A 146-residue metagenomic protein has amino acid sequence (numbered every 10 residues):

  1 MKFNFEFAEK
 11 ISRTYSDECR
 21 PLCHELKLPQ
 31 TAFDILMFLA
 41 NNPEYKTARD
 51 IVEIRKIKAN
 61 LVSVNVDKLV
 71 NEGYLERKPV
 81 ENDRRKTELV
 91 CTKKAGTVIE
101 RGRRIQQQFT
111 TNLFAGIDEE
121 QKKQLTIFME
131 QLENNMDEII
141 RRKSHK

Functional and structural regions predicted by a protein language model:
M1-L26, E72: N-terminal leader segment of winged-helix/HTH proteins
A8-S12, S16, R55, I99 (+2 more regions): Amphipathic, non-transmembrane alpha-helical scaffold segments
S12, M37-P43, R103, E130: Short, locally clustered residues in the helix-turn-helix/winged-helix DNA-binding domain
D17-L61: N-terminal helix-turn-helix DNA-binding core of bacterial DNA-binding proteins
K68-T126: Charged, amphipathic alpha-helical coiled-coil/dimerization segments
E119-K146: C-terminal regulatory/oligomerization modules of transcriptional regulators
